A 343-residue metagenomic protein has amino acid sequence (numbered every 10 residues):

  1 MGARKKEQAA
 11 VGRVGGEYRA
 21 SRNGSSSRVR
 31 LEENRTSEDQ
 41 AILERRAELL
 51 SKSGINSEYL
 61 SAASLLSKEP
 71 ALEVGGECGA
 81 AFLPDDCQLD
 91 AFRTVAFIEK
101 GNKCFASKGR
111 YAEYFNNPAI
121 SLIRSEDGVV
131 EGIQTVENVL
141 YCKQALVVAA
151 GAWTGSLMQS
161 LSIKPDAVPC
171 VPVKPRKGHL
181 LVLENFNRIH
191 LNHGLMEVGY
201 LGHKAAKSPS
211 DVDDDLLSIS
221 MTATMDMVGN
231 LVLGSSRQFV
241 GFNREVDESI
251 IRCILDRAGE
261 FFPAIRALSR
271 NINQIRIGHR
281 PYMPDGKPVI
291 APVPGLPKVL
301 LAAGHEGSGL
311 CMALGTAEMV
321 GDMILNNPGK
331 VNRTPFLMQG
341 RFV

Functional and structural regions predicted by a protein language model:
M1-K68: Dinucleotide-binding Rossmann-like beta1-alpha1 core, especially the glycine-rich loop that anchors the ADP
G2-K5, N34-I42, F82-K103, Y114 (+2 more regions): Short beta-strand to alpha-helix junction loop
Y18-S27, A145, A152-G295: Active-site substrate-recognition segment that forms the wall of the catalytic cavity or substrate channel
E38, A71-E77, I123-E131, Y141 (+2 more regions): A short, glycine/Asx- and small/polar-enriched loop/turn that sits immediately N-terminal to a beta-strand
Y59, S64, E126, G286-V343: C-terminal lid/capping helical subdomain adjacent to the catalytic/cofactor pocket in oxidative enzymes
S61, F115-P118, Q274: Short loop/edge segments at beta-strand edges and connector loops that shape dinucleotide/nucleotide cofactor-binding
A80-A145, A149: Helical element adjacent to the flavin cofactor pocket in flavoenzyme catalytic cores
A150-G151, A303: Glycine-rich, N-terminal phosphate-binding loop of Rossmann-like dinucleotide-binding domains
